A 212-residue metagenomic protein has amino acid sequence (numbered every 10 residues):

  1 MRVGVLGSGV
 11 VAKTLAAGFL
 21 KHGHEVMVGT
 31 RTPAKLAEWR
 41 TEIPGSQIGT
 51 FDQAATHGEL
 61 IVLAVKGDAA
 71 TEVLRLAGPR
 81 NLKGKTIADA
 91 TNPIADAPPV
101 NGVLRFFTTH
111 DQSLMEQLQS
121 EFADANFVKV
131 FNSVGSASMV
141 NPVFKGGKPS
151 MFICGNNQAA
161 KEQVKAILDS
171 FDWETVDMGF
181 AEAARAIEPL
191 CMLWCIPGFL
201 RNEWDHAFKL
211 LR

Functional and structural regions predicted by a protein language model:
M1-E38, E42: NAD(P)+-binding Rossmann beta1-loop-alpha1 motif at the extreme N-terminus of oxidoreductases
R40, G45-A88, N92-V100: Rossmann-like NAD(P)-binding element
I48, A88, N126-N132, V176-M178: General beta-strand structural signal in soluble alpha/beta enzymes
K66-A69, S133-G135, N157-Q158: Short beta->alpha connector loops
T91-V143: Rossmann-fold NAD(P)-binding glycine/threonine-rich loop
M139-I153: Short, electropositive alpha-helical surface patch
P149-R212: Active-site-lining helix/loop region of Rossmann-like oxidoreductase modules
